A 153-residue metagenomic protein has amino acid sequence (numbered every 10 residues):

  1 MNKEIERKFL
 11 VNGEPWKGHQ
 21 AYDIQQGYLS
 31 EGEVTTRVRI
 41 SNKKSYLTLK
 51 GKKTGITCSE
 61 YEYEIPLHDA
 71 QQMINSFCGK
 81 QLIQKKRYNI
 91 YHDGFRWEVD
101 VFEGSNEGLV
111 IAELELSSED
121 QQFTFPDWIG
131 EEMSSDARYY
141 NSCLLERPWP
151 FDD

Functional and structural regions predicted by a protein language model:
M1-D153: Phosphate-end processing signature that detects enzymes handling 5′-triphosphorylated RNA and polyphosphate
